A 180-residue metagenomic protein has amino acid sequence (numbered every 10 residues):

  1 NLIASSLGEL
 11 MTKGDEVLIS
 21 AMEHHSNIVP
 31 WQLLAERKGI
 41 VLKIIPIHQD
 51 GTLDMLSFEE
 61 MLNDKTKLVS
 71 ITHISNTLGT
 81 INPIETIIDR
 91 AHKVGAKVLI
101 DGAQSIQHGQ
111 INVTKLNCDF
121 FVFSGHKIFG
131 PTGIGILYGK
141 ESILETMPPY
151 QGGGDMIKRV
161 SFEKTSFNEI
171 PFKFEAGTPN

Functional and structural regions predicted by a protein language model:
N1-N180: Pyridoxal 5′-phosphate
